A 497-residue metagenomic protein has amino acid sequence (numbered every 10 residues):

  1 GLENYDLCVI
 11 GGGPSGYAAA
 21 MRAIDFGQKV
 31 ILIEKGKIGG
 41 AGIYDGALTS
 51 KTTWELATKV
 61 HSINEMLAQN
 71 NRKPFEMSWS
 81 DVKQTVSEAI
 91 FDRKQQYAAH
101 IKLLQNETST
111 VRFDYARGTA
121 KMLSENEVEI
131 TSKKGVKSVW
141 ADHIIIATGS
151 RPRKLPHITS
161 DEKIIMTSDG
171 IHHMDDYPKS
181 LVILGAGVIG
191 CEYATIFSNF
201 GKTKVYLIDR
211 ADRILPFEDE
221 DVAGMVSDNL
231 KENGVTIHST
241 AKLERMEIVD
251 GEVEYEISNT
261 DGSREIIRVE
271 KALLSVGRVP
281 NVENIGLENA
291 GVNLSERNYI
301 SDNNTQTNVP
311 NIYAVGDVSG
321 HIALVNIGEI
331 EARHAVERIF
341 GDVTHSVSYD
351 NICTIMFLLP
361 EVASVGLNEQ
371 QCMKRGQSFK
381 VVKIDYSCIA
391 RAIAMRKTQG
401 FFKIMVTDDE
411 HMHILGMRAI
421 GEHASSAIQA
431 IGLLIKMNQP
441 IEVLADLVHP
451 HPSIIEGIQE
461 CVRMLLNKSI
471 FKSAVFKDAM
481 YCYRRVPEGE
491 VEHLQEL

Functional and structural regions predicted by a protein language model:
G1-G13, Y177-G187: Beta1/beta-strand and adjacent pyrophosphate-binding region of the FAD-binding site in flavoprotein oxidoreductases
L2-Y5, M21-Q28, I33-Y177, Y206 (+7 more regions): Glycine-rich flavin
C8-I10, A120, S138-G149, I183-L184 (+3 more regions): Short hydrophobic core segments
C8-S15, A19-G36, A41-I43, L48 (+3 more regions): Flexible, glycine-rich terminal cap/loop adjacent to redox cofactors in electron-transfer oxidoreductases
S15-G16, G187-G190, G328: Catalytic nucleophile loop
A20, I24, A194, S198-N199: Gly/Ala-rich phosphate-binding loop of Rossmann-like dinucleotide-binding domains, activating on the conserved
D161-K179, I266-V343, S426, A430-L434 (+1 more regions): FAD-site-proximal beta/loop scaffold in flavoenzymes
E218-M225, V315-Q371, H451-A474: A conserved FAD-binding loop/helix module that cradles the flavin
